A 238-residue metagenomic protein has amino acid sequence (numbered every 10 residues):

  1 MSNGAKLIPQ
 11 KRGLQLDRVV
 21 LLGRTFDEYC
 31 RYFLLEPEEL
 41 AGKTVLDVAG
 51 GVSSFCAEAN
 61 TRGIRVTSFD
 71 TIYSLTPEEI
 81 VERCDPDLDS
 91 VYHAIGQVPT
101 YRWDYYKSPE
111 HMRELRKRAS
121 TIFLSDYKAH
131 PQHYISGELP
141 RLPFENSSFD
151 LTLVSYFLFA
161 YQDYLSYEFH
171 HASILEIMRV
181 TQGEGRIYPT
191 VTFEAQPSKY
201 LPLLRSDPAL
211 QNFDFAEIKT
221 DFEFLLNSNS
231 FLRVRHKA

Functional and structural regions predicted by a protein language model:
S2-G42, S54-R62, S74-D85: Class I SAM-dependent methyltransferase Rossmann-like catalytic core, especially the SAM/SAH-binding loop
L46-A49, D70: Conserved S-adenosyl-L-methionine
T61, R65-Q132: Class I S-adenosyl-L-methionine-dependent methyltransferase module
G137-L153: A short acidic, Gly/Pro-enriched loop at the edge of an enzyme's catalytic core that lines a small-molecule cofactor
S155-F159: Residues lining the SAM
Y167-G183: A short glycine-rich, Lys/Arg-flanked "PGG" loop and its adjoining helix->strand segment in the class I
P189-V191: Acidic carboxylate diad motif detector
F193-A238: Class I S-adenosyl-L-methionine
